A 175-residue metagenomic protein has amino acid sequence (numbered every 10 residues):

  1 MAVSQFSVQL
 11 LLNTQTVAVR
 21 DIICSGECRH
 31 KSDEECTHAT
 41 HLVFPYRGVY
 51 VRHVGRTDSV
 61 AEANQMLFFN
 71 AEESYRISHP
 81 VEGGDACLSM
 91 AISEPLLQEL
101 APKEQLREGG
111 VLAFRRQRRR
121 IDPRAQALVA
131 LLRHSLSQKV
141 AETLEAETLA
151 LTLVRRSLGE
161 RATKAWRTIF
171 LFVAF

Functional and structural regions predicted by a protein language model:
A2-G110, Q138-K139: N-terminal regulatory/effector-sensing and dimerization cores that precede helix-turn-helix DNA-binding domains
E104-F175: Amphipathic alpha-helical segments enriched in hydrophobic/aromatic residues interleaved with Lys/Arg
